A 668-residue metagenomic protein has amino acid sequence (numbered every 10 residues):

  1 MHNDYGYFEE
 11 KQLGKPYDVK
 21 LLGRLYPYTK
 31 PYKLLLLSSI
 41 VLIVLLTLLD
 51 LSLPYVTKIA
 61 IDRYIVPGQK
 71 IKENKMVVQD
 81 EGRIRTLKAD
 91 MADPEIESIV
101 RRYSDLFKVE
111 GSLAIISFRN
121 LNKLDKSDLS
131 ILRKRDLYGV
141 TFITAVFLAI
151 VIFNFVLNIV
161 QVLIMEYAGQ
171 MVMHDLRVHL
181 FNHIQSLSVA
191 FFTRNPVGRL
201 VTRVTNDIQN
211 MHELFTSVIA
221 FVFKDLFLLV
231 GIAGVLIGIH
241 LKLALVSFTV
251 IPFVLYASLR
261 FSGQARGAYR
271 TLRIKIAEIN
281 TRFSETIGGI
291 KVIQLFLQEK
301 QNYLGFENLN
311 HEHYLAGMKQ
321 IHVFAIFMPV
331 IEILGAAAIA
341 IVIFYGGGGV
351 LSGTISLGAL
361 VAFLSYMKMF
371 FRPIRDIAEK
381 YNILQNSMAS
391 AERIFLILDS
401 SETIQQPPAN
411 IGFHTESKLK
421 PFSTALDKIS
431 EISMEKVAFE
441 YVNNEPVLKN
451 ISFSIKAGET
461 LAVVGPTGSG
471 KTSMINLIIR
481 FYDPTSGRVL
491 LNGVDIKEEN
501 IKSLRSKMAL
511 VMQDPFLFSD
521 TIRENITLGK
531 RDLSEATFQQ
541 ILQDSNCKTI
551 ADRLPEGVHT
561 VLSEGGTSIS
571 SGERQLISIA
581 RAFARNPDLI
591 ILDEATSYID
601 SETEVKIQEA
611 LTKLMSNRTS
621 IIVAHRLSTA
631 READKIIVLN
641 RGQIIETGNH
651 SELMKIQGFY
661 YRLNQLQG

Functional and structural regions predicted by a protein language model:
M1-L53, T57, R63-I143, Q161-M165 (+6 more regions): Membrane-integrated ABC transporters
H2-K15, V66-Q69, Q170, R177-T202 (+6 more regions): Short intracellular "coupling" helices and adjacent cytoplasmic loop segments at the cytosolic face of multi-pass
L35-L45, A220-T271, I343-I355, R372: Transmembrane helices of ABC transporter permease
L45-L49, L53, L148, I152-I164 (+5 more regions): Hydrophobic alpha-helical membrane-associated segments
F147-N154, N158, I251-Y256, F324-A338 (+2 more regions): Hydrophobic alpha-helical segments in the permease module
V189-A190, N206-F215, I219, F223 (+7 more regions): An intracellular "coupling" helix at the cytosolic face of ABC transporter transmembrane type-1 domains
Q298, H322, M369-D399: Cytosolic ends of transmembrane helices, especially the final helix of ABC transmembrane type-1 domains
F413-G668: ABC-type nucleotide-binding domain
